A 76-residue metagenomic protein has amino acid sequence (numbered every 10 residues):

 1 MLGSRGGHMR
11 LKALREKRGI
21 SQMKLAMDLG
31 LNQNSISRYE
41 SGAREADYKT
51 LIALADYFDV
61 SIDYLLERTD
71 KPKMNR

Functional and structural regions predicted by a protein language model:
M1-S4, K17, L66-R76: Short, charged recognition helix plus adjacent turn of helix-turn-helix-like nucleic-acid-binding domains
G7, L11, S61-I62: Hydrophobic side chains within well-formed alpha-helices
M9-D28, A53: Short basic helix-loop element that most often maps to the first helix and adjoining turn of HTH DNA-binding modules
A13, K17, Y57-V60, K71: Conserved amphipathic alpha-helical interaction elements at protein-protein interfaces in regulatory, energy-coupling
S21, N32-S35, D47, S61: Short coil turns linking two alpha-helices in DNA-binding domains
K49-Y64: DNA major-groove recognition helix of helix-turn-helix/homeodomain DNA-binding modules
